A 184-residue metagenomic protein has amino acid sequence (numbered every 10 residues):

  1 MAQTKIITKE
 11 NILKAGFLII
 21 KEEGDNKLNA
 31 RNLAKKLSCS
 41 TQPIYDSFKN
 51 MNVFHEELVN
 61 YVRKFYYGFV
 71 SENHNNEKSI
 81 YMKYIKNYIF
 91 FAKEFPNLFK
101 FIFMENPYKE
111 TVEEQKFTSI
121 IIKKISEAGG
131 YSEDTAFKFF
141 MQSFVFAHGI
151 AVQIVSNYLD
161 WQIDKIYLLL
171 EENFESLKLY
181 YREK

Functional and structural regions predicted by a protein language model:
M1-E23, K27, R31-N32, V53: Basic, helix-initiating cap at the start of DNA-binding domains
I20, V53-V62, F69, I102 (+2 more regions): Alpha-helical DNA-contacting segments of helix-turn-helix folds
K21-D25, S38, Y45-E56: HTH DNA-binding helix-turn interface
E56, N60-Y84, I121-E127: Amphipathic alpha-helical linker/stalk segments
V70-N97, F140-S143: Hydrophobic alpha-helical connector segments
L98-F101, F144-I163, S176-K184: Amphipathic C-terminal alpha-helical segment
N106-Q142, L168-L179: Amphipathic alpha-helical packing segments from all-alpha helical-bundle domains
